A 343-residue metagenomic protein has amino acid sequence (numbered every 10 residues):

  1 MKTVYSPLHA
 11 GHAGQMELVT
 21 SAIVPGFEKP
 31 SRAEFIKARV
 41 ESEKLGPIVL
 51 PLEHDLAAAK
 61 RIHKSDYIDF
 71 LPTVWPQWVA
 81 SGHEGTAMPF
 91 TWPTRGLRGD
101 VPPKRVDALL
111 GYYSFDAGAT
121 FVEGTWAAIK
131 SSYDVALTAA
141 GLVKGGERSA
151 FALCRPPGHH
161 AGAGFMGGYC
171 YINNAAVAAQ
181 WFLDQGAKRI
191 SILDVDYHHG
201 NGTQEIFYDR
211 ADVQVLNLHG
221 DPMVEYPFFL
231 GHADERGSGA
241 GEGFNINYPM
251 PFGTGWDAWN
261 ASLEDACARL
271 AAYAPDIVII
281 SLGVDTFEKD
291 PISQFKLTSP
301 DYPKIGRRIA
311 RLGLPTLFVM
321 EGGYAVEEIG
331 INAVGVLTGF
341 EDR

Functional and structural regions predicted by a protein language model:
M1-L193, H198-R343: HDAC/HDAC-like amidohydrolase catalytic core signature
